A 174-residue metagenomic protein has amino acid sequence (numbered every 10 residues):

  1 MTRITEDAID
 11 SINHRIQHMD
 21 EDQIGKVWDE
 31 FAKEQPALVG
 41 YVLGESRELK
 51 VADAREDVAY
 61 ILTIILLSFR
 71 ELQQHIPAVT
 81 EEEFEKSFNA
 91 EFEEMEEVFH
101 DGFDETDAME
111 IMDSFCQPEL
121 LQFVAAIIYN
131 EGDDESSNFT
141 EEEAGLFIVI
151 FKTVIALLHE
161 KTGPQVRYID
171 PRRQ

Functional and structural regions predicted by a protein language model:
M1-T5, D10-Q174: Long compositionally biased, domain-poor regions of proteins
